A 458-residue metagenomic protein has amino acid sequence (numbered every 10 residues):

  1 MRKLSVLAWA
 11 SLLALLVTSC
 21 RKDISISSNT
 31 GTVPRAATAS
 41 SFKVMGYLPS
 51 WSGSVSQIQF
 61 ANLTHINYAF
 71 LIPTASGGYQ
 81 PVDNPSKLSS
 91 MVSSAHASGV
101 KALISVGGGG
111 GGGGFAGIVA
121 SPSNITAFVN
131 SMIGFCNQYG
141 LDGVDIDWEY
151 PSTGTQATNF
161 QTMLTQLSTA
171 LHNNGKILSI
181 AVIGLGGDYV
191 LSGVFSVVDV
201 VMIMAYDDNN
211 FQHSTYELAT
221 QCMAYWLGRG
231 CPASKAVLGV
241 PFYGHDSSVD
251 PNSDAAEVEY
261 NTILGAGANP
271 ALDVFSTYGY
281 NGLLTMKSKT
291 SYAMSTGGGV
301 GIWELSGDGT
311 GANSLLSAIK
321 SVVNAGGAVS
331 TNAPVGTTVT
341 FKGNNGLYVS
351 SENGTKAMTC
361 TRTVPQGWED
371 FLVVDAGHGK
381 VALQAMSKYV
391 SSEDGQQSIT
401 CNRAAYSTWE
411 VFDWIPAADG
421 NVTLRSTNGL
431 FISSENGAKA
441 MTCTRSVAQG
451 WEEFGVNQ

Functional and structural regions predicted by a protein language model:
L16-S19: C-terminal motif of bacterial Sec signal peptides marking the signal peptidase cleavage site
R21-D23: Bacterial signal peptide processing site
G31-C136, H213-E217, A224, P251 (+1 more regions): Glycan-recognition patch characteristic of GH18 chitinases/ENGases and related GlcNAc/peptidoglycan-binding proteins
K43-P49, L164-Y189, K235-P241: Aromatic-lined carbohydrate-recognition surfaces of secreted/lumenal glycan-active proteins
L63, A233-T296, S317-V329: Glycan-binding loop/region signatures in secreted carbohydrate-active enzymes
I66, I104, I146, L167 (+4 more regions): Conserved, mostly hydrophobic/aromatic
V129-T158, D188, M204-D207, G301: Active-site groove signature of glycoside hydrolases
S330-Q458: Lectin-like carbohydrate-binding module/patch detector with strong preference for beta-trefoil
